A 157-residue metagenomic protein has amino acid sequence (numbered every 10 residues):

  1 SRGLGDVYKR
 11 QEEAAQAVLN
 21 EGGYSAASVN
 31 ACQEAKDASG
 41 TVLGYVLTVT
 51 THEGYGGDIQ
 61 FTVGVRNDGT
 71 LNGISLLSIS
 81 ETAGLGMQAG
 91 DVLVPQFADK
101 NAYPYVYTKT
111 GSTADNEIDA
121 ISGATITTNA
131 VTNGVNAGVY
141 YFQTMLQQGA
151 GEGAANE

Functional and structural regions predicted by a protein language model:
R2-Y8: Short, small-residue-biased leader/transition segments that mark boundaries at the very start of proteins
K9-N20, Y24-S25: Transition segment at domain starts
G23-F61, S78: Structured beta-strand/loop patches that form or line metal/cofactor-binding pockets in enzymes
L43, G149-E157: Extracytoplasmic/luminal low-complexity segments enriched in Pro/Gly and acidic/polar residues that act as flexible
H52-I59, R66-A124, N129: Flexible, solvent-exposed short loops/turns enriched in glycine
E117-A150: C-terminal binding/interaction regions
